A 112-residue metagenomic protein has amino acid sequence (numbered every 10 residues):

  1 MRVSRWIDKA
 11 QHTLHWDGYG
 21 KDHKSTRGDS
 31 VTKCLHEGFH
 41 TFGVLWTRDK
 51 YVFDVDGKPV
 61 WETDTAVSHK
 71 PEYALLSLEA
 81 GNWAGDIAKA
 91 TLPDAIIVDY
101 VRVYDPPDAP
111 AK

Functional and structural regions predicted by a protein language model:
M1-K112: GH16 jelly-roll
